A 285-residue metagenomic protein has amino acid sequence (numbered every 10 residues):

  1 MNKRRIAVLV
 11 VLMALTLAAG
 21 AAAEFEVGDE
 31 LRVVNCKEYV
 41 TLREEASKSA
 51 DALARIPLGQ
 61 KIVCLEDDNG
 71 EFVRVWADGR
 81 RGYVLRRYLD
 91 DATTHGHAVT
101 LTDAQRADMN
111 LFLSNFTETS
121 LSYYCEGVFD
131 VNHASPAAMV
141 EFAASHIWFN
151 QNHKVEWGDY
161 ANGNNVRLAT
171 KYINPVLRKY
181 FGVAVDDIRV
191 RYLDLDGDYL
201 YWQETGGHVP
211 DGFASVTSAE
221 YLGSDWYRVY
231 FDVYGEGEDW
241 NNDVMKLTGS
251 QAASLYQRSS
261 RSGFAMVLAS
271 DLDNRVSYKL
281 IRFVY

Functional and structural regions predicted by a protein language model:
M1-E26, L31, G59, C64 (+1 more regions): Gram-positive cell-envelope targeting signals
E24-L31, Y88-A98: Intrinsically disordered, low-complexity Ser/Thr-rich linker and spacer segments in cell-wall-related proteins
E26-V27, V33-C36, A54, V63-D67 (+2 more regions): A structural signal for short, hydrophobic beta-strand segments that form beta-sheets in beta-rich/all-beta domains
A46-D51: Short alpha-helix capping/helix-loop boundary micro-motifs
L53-R87: SH3/SH3-like beta-barrel superfamily modules
L58, H208-V276, R282-Y285: Exposed beta-sheet edge and beta->alpha loop/turn motif
G96-G207: Core segments of small alpha/beta cavity-forming domains
